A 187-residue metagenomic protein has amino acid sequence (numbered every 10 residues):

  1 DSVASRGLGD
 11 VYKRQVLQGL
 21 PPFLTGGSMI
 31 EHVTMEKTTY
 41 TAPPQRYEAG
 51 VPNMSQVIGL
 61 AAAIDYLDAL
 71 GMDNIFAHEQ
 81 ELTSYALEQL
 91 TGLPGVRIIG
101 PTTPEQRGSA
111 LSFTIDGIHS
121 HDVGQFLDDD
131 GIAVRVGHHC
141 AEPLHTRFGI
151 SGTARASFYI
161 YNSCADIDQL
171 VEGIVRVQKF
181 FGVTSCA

Functional and structural regions predicted by a protein language model:
D1-L8, Y12: Single conserved hydrophobic/aromatic residue that forms the stacking wall/gate of nucleotide- or nucleobase-binding
G9, A110-S112, T153-S157: Short aromatic/hydrophobic contact patches that present stacked aromatics for nucleic-acid/ligand binding
K13, T114-D116, V175: Residue-level recognition of strand-loop junctions within catalytic nucleotide-signaling folds
R14-L20: Short helix-loop capping/hinge motifs at secondary-structure junctions, enriched in acidic/polar residues
T34, T39-M54: A short glycine-threonine-serine/GTX helix/turn-capping micro-motif
E48, L67-H119, G182: Conserved small-domain helix->loop->beta segment predominantly found in fold-type I
Q56, A61, G124, D129 (+2 more regions): PLP-dependent enzyme catalytic core of the Aspartate aminotransferase-like
